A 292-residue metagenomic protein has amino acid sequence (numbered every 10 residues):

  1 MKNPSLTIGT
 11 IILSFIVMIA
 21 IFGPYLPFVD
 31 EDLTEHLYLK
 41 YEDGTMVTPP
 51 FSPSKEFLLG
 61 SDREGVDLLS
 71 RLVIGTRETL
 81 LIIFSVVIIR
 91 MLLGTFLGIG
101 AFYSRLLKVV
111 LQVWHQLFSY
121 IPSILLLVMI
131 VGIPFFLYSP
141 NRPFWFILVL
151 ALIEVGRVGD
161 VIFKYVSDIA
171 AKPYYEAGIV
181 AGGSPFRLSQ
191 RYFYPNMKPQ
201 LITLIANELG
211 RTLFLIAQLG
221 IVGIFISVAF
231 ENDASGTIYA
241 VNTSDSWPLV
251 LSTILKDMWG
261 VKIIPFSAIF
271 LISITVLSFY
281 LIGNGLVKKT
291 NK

Functional and structural regions predicted by a protein language model:
M1-G100, R105-V109, Y120-V128, F225-A229 (+2 more regions): Gly/Trp-centered helix-boundary motif
I16, I99, V128-G132, E176 (+3 more regions): Transmembrane alpha-helix boundary and packing residues in multipass membrane permease domains and related
D62, F102, L107-D160, K164-I169: Generic hydrophobic transmembrane alpha-helix motif, especially the helices
V66-V73, R77, L81, L106 (+2 more regions): Amphipathic cytosolic juxtamembrane alpha-helices at the membrane-cytosol interface of multi-pass membrane transporters
P140-R191, T203-T212: Membrane-cytosol interface at the C-terminal ends of specific transmembrane alpha-helices in multi-pass membrane
L204-A240: Non-cytoplasmic
